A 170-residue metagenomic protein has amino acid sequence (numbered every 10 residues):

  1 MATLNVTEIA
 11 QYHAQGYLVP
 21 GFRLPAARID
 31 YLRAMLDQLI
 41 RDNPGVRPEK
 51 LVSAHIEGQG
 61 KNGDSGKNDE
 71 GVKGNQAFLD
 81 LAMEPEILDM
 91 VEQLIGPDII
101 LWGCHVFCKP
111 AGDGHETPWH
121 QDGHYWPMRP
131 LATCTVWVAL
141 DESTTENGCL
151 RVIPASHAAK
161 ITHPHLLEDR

Functional and structural regions predicted by a protein language model:
M1-Q15, P20-W119, H124-M128, H165: Non-heme Fe(II)-dependent double-stranded beta-helix
Y17-V19, T135-A139, V152: Conserved hydrophobic/aromatic beta-strand scaffold that supports enzyme active sites
A34-D37, V138-D141, P154: Generic alpha-helical structural context detector
C104, C134, G148: Change "...and in nucleic-acid phosphodiester-cleaving endonucleases..." to "...and in nucleic-acid processing enzymes
P127-T145: Short, conserved beta-strand element in jelly-roll/cupin
T145-R170: Double-stranded beta-helix
